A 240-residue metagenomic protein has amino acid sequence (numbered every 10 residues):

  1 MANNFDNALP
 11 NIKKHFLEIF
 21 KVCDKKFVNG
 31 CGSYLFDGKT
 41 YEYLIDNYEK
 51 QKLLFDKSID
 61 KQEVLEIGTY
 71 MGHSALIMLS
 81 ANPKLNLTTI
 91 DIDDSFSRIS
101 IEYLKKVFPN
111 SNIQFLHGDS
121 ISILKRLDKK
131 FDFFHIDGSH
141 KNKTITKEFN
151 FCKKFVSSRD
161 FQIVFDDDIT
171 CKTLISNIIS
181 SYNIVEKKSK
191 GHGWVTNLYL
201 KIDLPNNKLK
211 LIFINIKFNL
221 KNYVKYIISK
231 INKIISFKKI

Functional and structural regions predicted by a protein language model:
M1-H135, S139-I240: A short alpha-helical cap/connector motif
